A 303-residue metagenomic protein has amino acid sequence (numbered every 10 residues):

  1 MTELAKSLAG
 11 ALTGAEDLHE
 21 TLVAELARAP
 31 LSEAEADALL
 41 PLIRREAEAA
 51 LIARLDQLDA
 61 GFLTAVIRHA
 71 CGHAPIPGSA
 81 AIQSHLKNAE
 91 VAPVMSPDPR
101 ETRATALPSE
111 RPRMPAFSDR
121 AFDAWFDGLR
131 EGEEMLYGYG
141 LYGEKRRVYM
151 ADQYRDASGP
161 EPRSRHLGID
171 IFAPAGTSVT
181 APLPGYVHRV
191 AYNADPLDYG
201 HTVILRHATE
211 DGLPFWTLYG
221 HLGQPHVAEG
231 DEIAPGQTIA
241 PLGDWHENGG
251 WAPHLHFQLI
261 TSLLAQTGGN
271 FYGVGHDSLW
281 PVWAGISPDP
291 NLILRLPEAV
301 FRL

Functional and structural regions predicted by a protein language model:
M1-D170, V282-L303: Polar/charged, compositionally biased leader and regulatory segments
H85, V94, D98, A228-E247 (+1 more regions): Acidic, glycine-rich catalytic/binding loops that coordinate metals and/or anionic ligands
R165, A173-A175, D198-G200: A short beta-loop-beta micro-motif enriched in histidine and acidic residues
H166, H207, H221, H254-H256: Histidine-centered active-site/metal-ligand motif
I171, T177-V187, I233-G236: Generic structural motif
A175-S178, G223, E229: Short, conserved secondary-structure segments in the cores of folded domains
G176, V190-N193, G243-H246: Short beta-turn/strand-loop junction motif enriched in small, turn-promoting residues
A181-G223: Zn2+-dependent peptidoglycan hydrolase active-site motif and core
